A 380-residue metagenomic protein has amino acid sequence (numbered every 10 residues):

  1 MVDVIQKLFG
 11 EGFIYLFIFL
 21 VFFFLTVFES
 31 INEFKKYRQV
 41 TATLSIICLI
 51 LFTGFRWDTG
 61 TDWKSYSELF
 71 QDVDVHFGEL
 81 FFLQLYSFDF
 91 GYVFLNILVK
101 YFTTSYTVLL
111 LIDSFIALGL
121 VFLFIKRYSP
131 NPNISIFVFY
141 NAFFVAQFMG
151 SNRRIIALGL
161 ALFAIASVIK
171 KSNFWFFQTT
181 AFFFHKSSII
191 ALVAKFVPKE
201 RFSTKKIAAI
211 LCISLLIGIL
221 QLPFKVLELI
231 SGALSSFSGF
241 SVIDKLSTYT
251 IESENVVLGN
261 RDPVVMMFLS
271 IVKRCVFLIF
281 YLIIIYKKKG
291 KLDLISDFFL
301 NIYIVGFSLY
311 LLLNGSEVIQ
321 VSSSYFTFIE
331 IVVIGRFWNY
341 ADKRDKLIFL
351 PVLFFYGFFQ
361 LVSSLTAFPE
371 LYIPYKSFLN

Functional and structural regions predicted by a protein language model:
K35-K36, F122-A142: Transmembrane-helix signature of polytopic, membrane-embedded enzymes that assemble or transfer cell-envelope glycans
K64-S67, V73-D74, K195-Q320, A367-N380: Alpha-helical transmembrane segments and terminal signal-anchor/GPI-anchor hydrophobic tails, characterized by long
K64-T104: Short hydrophobic/aromatic helix or loop-helix immediately within or flanking a transmembrane segment in polytopic
F90, F102-G119: Loop-to-helix entry region of an early transmembrane alpha helix in multi-pass inner-membrane enzymes
N133-S151, I155-L162, S187: Membrane-embedded helix bundles of polyisoprenyl
F144, N173-V197, F307, L311: Membrane-interface alpha helices of multi-pass inner-membrane proteins
A161-N173: Membrane-interface transmembrane helices that cradle and orient dolichyl/undecaprenyl
L211-L215, D342-V362: Signature aromatic-anchored transmembrane alpha helix within multi-pass, membrane-resident enzymes that catalyze glycan
